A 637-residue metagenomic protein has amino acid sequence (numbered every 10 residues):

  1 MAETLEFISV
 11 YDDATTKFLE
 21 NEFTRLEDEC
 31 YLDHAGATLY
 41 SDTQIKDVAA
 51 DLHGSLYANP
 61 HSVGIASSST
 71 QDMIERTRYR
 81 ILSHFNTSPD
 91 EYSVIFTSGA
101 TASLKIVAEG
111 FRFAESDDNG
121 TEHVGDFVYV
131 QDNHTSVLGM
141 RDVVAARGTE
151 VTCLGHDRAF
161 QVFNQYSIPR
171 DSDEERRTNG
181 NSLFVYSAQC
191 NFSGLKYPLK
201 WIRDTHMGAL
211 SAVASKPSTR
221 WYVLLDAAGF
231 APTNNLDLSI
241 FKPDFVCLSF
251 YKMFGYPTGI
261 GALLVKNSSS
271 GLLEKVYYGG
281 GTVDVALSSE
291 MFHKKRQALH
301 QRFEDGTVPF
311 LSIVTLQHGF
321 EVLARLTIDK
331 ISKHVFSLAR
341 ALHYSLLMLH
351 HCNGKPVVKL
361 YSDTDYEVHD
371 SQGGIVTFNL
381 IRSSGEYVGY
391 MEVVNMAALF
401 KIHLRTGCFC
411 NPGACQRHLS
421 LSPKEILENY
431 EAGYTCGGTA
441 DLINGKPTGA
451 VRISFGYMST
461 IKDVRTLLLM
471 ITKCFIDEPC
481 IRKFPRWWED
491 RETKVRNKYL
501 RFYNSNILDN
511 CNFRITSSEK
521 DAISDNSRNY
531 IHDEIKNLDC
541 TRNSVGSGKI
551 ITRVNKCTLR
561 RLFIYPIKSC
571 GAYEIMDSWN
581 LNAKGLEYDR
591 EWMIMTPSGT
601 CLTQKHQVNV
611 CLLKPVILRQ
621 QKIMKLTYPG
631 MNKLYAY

Functional and structural regions predicted by a protein language model:
M1-H532: Pyridoxal 5′-phosphate
I535-Y637: Electropositive, beta-rich accessory/interaction domains or terminal extensions that provide binding surfaces
